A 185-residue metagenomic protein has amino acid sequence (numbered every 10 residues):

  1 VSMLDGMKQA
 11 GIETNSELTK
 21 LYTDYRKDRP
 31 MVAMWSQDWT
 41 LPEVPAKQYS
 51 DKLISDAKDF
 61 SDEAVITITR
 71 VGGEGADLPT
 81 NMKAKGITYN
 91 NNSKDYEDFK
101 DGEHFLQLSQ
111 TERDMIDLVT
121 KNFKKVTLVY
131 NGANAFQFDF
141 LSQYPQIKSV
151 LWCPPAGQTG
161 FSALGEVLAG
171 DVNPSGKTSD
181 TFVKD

Functional and structural regions predicted by a protein language model:
V1-D185: C-terminal non-catalytic regions of proteins with extracellular/luminal or membrane-system context
